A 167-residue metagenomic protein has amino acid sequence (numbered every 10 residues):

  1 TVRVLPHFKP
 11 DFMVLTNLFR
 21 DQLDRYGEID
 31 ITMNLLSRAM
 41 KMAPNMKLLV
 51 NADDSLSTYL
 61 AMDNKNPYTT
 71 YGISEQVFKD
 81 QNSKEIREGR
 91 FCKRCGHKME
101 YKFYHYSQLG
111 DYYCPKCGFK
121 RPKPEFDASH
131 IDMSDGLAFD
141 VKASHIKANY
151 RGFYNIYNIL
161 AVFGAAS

Functional and structural regions predicted by a protein language model:
T1-K102: Flexible active-site lid/hinge loop adjacent to a nucleotide/diphosphate and Mg2+-phosphate binding pocket
T69-S167: Adenine nucleotide phosphate-binding catalytic loops in nucleotide-utilizing enzymes
